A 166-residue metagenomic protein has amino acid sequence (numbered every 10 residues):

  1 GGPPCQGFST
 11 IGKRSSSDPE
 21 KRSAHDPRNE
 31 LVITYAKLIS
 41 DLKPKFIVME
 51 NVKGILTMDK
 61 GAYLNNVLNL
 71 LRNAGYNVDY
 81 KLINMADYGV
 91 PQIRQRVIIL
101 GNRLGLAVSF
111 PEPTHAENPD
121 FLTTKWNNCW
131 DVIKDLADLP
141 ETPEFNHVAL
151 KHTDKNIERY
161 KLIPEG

Functional and structural regions predicted by a protein language model:
Q6, T10-G166: Class I S-adenosyl-L-methionine
